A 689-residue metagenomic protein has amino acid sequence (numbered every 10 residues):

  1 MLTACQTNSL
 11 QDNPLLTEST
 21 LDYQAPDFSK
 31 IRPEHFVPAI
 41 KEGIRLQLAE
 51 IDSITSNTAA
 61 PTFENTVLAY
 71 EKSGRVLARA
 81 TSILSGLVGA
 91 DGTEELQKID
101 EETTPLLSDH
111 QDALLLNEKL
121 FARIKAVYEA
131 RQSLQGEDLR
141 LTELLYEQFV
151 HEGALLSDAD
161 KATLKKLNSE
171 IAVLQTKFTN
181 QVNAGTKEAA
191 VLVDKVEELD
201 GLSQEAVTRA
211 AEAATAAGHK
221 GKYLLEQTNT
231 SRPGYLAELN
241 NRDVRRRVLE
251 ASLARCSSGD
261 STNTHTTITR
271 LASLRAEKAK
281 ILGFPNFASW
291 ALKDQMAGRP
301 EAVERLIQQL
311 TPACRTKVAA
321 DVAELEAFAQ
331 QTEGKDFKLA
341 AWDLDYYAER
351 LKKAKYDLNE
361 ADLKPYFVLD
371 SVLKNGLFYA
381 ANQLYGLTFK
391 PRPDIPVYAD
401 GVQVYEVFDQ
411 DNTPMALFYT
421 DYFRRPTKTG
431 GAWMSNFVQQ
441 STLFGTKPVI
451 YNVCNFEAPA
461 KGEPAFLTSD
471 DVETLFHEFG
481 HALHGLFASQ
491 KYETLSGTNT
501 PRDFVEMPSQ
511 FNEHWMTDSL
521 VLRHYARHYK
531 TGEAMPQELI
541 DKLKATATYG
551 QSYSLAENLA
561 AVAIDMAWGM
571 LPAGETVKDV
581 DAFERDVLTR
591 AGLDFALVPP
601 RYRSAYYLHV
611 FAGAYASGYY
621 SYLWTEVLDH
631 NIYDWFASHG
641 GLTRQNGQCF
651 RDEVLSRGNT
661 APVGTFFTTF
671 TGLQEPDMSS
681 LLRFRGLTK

Functional and structural regions predicted by a protein language model:
L2-A4: C-terminal motif of bacterial Sec signal peptides marking the signal peptidase cleavage site
N8-I31, H35, K222-Y223, A354-Y356 (+9 more regions): C-terminal, non-catalytic "cap/extension" segments appended to globular domains
S9-S203, F636: N-terminal helix-rich structural modules
T20-H35, L84-T103, I124-K166, E226-T266 (+6 more regions): Short His/Asp/Glu-rich catalytic/ion-coordination signatures at enzyme active sites or charged loops
S53-T62, F287, P391-D394, T494 (+1 more regions): Surface-exposed patches in mature extracellular/periplasmic domains of secreted proteins
E137, L141, V173, N180 (+9 more regions): Active-site-proximal, well-structured secondary-structure segments within enzyme catalytic domains
T264-A276, V449-N452, Q490, R657-G658: Short, hydrophobic/aliphatic alpha-helical segments
E457-F476: Short pre-active-site segment immediately N-terminal to the catalytic Zn-binding motif
